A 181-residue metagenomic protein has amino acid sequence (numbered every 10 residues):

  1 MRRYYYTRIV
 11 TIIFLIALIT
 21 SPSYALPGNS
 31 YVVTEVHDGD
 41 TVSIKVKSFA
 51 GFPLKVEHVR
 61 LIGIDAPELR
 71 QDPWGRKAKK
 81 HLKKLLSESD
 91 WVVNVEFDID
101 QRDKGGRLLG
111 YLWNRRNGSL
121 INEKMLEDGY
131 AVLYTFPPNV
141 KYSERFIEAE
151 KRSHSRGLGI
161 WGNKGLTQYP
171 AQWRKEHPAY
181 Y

Functional and structural regions predicted by a protein language model:
R2-F14, I19-Y181: Small beta-barrel nucleic-acid-binding modules, primarily SNase/OB-fold domains and secondarily Tudor-like barrels
